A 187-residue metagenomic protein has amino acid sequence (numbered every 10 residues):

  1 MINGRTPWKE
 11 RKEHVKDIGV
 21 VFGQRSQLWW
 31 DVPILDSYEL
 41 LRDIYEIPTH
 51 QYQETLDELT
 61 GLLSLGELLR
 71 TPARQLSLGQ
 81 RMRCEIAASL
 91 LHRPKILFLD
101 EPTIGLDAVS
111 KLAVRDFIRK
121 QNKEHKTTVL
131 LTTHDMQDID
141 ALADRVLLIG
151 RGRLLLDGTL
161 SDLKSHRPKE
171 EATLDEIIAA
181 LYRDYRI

Functional and structural regions predicted by a protein language model:
E39, D43, H50-L68: Conserved ABC ATPase "signature" region
P72-L76: Conserved ABC ATPase signature
L91-K95: A short, proline-enriched helix->beta-strand linker immediately N-terminal to the Walker B motif in ABC-type P-loop
L97-D100: Catalytic Walker B motif of ABC-type/P-loop ATPase nucleotide-binding domains
L112-E124: Helical segment within the ABC ATPase nucleotide-binding domain
I139-A141: A short, surface-exposed alpha-helical micro-motif characterized by mixed small hydrophobic and charged/polar residues
D157-G158: ABC ATPase "signature
